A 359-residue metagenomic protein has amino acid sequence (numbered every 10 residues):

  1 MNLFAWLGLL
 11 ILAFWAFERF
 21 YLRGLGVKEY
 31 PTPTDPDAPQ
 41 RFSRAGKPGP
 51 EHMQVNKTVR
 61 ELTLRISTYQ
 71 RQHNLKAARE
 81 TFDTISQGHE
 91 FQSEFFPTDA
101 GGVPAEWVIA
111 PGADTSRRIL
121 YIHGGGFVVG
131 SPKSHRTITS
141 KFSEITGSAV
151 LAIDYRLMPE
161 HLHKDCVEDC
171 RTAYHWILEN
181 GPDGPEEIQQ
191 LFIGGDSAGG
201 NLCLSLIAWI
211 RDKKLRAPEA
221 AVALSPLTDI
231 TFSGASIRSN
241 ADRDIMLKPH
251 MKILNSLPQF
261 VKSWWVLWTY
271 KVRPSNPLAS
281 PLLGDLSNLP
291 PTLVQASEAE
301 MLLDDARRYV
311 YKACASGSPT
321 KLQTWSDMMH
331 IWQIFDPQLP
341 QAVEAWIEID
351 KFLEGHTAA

Functional and structural regions predicted by a protein language model:
N2-V108, A359: A glycine/proline-hinged amphipathic helix-loop "lid/cap" segment that gates access to hydrophobic ligand pockets
A5-L25, E94-A359: Alpha/beta-hydrolase superfamily serine-hydrolase fold, recognizing
